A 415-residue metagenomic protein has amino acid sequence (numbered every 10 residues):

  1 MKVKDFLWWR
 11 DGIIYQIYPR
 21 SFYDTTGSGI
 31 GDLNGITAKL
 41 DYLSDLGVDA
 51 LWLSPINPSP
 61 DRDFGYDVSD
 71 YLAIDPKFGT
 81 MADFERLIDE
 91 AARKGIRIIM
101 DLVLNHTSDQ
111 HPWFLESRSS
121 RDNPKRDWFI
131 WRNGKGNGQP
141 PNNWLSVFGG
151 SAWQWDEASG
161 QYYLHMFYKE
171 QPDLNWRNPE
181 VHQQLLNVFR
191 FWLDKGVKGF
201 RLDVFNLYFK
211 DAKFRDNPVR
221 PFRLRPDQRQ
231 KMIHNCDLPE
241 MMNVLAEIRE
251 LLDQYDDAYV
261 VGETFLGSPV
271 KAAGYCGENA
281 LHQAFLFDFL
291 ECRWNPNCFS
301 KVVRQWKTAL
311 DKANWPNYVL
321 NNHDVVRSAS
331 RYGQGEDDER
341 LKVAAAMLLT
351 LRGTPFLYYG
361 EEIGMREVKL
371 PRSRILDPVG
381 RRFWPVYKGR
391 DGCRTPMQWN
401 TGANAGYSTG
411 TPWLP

Functional and structural regions predicted by a protein language model:
M1-P415: Active-site and adjacent substrate-binding regions of carbohydrate-active enzymes
